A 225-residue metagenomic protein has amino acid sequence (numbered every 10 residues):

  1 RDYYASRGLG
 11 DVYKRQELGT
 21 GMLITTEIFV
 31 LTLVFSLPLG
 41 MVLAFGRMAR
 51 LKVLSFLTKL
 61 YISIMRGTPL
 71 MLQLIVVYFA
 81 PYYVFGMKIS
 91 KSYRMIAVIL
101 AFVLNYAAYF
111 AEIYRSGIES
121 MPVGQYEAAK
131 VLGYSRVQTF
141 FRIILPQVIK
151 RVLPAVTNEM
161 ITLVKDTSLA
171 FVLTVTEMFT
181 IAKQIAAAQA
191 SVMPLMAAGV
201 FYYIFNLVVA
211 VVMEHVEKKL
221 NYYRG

Functional and structural regions predicted by a protein language model:
D2-Y13: Single conserved hydrophobic/aromatic residue that forms the stacking wall/gate of nucleotide- or nucleobase-binding
K14-G46, L72-V76, E127, R136: Transmembrane alpha-helix signature in integral membrane proteins
Q16, L57-I62, Q73-A108, T180: Membrane-interfacial helix termini and adjacent extracytoplasmic/periplasmic loops of multi-pass transporters
T20-L23, V42-V77, I99, I113 (+3 more regions): Cytoplasmic-entry segments and transmembrane alpha-helices of multi-pass inner-membrane transporters
P38-V42, L104-I118, P122-Q125, L153 (+4 more regions): Membrane-embedded alpha-helices of multi-pass transport/permease systems
K52-S55, A111, R115, M121-P154: Amphipathic cytosolic juxtamembrane alpha-helices at the membrane-cytosol interface of multi-pass membrane transporters
Y134-A170, A197, M213-E214: Transmembrane alpha-helices
K183, A190-G225: C-terminal transmembrane helix and the adjacent membrane-cytosol boundary/short C-terminal tail of inner/organellar
